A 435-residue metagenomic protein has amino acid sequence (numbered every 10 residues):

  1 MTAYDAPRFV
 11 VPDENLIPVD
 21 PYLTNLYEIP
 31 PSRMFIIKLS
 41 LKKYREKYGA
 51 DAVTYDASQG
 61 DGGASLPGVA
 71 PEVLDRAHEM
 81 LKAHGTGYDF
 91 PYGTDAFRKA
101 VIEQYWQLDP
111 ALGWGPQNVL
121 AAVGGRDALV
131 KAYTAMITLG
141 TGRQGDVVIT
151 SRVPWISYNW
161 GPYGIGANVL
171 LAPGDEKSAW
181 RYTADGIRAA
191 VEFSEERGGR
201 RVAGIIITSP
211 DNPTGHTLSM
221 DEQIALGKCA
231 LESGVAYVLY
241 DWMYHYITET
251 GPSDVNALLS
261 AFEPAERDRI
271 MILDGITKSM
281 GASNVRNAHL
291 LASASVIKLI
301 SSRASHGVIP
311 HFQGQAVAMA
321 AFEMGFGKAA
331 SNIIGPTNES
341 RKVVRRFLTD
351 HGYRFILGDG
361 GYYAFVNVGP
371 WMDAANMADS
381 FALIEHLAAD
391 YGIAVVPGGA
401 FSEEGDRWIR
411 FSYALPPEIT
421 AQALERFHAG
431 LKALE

Functional and structural regions predicted by a protein language model:
T2, E103, G113, N376-M377 (+2 more regions): PLP-dependent enzyme catalytic core of the Aspartate aminotransferase-like
A6-G124, K131, M324-G325, A433-E435: N-terminal small-domain helix-loop-helix segment of the aminotransferase-like
G60-A64, R126, P154-I156, P210-P213 (+8 more regions): Short, solvent-exposed loop/turn segments at secondary-structure junctions
S65, N338, H351-D390: Conserved PLP-binding catalytic core of the aspartate aminotransferase-like
G85-S233, H245-A265: Conserved core of the PLP fold type I
W114-P116, L357-Y363, D406: Short Gly/Ser/Thr- and Asp/Glu-enriched loop/turn motifs at secondary-structure junctions
R269-G360: PLP-dependent aminotransferase class I/II
